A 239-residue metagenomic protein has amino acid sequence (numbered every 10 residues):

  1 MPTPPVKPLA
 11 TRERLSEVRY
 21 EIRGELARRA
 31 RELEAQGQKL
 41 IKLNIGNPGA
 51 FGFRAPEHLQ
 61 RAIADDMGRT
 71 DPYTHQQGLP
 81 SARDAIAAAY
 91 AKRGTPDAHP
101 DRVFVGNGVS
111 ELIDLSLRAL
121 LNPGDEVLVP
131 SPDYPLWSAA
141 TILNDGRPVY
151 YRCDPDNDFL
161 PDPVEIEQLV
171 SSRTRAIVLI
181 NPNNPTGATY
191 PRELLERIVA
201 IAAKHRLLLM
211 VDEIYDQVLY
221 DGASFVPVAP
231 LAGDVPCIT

Functional and structural regions predicted by a protein language model:
P2-G108, L115: N-terminal small-domain helix-loop-helix segment of the aminotransferase-like
L26, A30, W137, I198: Aromatic/hydrophobic pocket-lining residues that form π-stacking "cages" and hydrophobic walls in ligand
L33-Q36, N144, K204-H205, V235: Helix C-cap/helix->beta junction micro-motif
R102, A119-T141: Conserved PLP-anchoring active-site segment centered on the Schiff-base-forming lysine
I142-V149: A short helix-loop-beta submotif of the ANL/AMP-binding
V149, D154-A223, A229: Active-site phosphate-binding strand-loop segment of PLP-dependent enzymes
L231-T239: Active-site PLP attachment segment
